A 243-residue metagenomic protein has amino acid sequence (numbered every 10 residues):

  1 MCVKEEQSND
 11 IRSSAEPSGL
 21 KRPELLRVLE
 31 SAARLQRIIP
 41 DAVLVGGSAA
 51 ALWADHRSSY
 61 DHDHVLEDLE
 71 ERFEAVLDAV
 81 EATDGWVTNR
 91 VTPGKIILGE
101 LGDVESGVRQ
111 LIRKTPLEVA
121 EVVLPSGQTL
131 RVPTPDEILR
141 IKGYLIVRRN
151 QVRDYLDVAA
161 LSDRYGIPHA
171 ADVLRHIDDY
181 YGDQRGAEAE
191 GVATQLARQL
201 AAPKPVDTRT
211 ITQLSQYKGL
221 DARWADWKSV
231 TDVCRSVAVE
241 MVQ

Functional and structural regions predicted by a protein language model:
C2-Q243: Compositionally biased terminal segments of proteins
